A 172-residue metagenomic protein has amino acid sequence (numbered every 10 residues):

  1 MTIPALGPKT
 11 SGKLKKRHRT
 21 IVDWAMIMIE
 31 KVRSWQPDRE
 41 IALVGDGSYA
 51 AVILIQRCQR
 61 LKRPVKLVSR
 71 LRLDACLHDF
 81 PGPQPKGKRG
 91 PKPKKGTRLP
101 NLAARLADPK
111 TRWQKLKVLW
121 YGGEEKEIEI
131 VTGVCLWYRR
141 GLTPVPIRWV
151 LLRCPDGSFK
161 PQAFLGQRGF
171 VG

Functional and structural regions predicted by a protein language model:
M1-G172: Single, function-defining residue in the core of a domain
